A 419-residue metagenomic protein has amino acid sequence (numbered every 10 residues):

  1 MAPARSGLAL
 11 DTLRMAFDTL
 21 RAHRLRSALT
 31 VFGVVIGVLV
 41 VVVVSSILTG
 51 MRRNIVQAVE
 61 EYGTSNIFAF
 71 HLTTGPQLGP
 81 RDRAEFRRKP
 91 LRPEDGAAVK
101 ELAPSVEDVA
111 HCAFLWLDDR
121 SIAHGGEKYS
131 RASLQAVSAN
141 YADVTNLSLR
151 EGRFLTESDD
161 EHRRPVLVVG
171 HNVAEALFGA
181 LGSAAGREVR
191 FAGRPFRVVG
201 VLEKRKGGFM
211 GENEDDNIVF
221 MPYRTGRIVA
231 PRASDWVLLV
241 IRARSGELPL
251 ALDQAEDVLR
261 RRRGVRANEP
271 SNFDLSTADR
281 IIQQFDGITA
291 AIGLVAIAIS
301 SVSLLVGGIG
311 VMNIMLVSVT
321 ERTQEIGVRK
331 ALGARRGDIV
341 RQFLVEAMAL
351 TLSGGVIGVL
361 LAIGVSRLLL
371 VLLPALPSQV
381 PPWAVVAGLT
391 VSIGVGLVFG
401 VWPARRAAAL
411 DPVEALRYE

Functional and structural regions predicted by a protein language model:
M1-R14: Short, membrane-interfacial amphipathic segments enriched in basic
T12, F17, R21, L25 (+5 more regions): Transmembrane alpha-helical interface segments in multi-pass membrane proteins
H23, M51, A69, V99 (+14 more regions): Generic structural signal for small/hydrophobic residues in well-ordered secondary structure, especially within
T49-S133, N140-D143, E175-A176, R227-I228 (+1 more regions): Hydrophobic, regular-secondary-structure patches
R53, E175-A176, I363, R367 (+3 more regions): Transmembrane helix-loop junction
A123, A132-D159, R163-A267: Mid-to-C-terminal secondary-structure elements that act as membrane-proximal/extracytoplasmic interface segments
L252-A255, R266-S300: Peri-transmembrane interface segments
A404-E419: Short cytosolic juxtamembrane segments of multi-pass membrane proteins
